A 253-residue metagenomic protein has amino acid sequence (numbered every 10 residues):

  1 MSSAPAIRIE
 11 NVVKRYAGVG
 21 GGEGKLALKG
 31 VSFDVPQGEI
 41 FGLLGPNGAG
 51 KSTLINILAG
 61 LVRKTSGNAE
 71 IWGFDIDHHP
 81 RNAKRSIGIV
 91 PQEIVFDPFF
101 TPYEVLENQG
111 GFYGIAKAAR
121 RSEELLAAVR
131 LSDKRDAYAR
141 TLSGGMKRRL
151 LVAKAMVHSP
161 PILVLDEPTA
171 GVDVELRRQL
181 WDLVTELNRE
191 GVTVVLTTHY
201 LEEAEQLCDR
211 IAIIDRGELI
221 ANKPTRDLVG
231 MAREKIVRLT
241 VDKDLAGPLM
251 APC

Functional and structural regions predicted by a protein language model:
P46-G50: Walker A (P-loop) phosphate-binding loop of ABC-type ATPase nucleotide-binding domains
E107, G111-K134: Conserved ABC ATPase "signature" region
Y138-L142: Conserved ABC ATPase signature
S159: Conserved catalytic motifs of ABC-family nucleotide-binding domains
L163-D166: Catalytic Walker B motif of ABC-type/P-loop ATPase nucleotide-binding domains
W181-C253: ABC transporter nucleotide-binding domain
